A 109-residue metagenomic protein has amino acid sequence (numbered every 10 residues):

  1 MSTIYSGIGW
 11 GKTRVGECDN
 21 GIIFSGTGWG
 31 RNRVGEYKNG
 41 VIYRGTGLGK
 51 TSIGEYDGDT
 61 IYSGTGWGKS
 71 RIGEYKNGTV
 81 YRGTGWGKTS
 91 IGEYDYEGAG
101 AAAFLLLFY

Functional and structural regions predicted by a protein language model:
M1-Y109: Intrinsically disordered, low-complexity proline/glycine-rich segments
